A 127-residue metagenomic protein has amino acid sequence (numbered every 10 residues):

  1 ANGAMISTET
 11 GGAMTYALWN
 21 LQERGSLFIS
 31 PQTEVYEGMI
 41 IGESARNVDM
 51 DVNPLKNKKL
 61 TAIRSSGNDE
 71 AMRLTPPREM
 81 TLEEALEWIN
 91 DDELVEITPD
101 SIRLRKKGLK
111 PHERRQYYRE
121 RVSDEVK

Functional and structural regions predicted by a protein language model:
A1-K127: Accessory interaction regions appended to the cores of large information-processing enzymes
